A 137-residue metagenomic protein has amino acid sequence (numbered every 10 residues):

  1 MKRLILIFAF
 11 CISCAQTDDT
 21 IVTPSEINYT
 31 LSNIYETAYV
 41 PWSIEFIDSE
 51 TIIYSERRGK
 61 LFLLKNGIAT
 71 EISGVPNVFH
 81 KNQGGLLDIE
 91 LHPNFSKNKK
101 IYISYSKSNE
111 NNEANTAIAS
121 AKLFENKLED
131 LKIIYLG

Functional and structural regions predicted by a protein language model:
M1-T20: Bacterial Sec-dependent N-terminal signal peptides
Q16-G137: Acidic, Gly/Ser/Thr-rich repeat motifs that build Ca2+-stabilized beta-propeller blades
